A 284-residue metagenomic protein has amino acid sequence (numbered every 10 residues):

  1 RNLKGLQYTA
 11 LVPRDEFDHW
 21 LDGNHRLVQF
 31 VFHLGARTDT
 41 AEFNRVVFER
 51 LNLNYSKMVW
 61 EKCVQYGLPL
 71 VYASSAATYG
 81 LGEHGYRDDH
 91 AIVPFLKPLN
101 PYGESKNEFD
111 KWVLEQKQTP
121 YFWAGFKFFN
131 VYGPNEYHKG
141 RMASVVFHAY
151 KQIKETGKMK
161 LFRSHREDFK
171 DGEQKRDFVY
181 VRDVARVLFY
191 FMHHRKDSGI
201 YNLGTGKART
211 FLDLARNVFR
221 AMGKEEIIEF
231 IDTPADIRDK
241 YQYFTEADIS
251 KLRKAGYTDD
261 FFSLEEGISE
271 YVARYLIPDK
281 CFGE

Functional and structural regions predicted by a protein language model:
G5-Y8, R14, W20-L51: NAD(P)H-binding glycine-rich loop region in Rossmannoid oxidoreductase-like domains and their noncatalytic homologs
F30, F43-M58, N100, E104-S105 (+1 more regions): Glycine-rich NAD(P)-binding loop of the Rossmann-fold in SDR/ketoreductase-type enzymes
F30-H33, K57-L99: Conserved Rossmann-fold NAD(P)-dependent oxidoreductase catalytic core, especially the SDR/UDP-sugar
T40, R87-G103, Y132, K170-D171: Catalytic loop of short-chain dehydrogenase/reductase
S75, K111-Y137, M159-E167: Conserved beta-loop-beta element that borders a ligand/cofactor-binding pocket
H84, K97-F129, H148-E155: Active-site Tyr-X1-5-Lys
L99, F129-A143, R163-V181: Glycine-rich "substrate-gating" loop/helix at the edge of Rossmann-like oxidoreductase active sites
I153-E284: C-terminal substrate-binding subdomain of Rossmann-fold SDR/epimerase-dehydratase oxidoreductases
